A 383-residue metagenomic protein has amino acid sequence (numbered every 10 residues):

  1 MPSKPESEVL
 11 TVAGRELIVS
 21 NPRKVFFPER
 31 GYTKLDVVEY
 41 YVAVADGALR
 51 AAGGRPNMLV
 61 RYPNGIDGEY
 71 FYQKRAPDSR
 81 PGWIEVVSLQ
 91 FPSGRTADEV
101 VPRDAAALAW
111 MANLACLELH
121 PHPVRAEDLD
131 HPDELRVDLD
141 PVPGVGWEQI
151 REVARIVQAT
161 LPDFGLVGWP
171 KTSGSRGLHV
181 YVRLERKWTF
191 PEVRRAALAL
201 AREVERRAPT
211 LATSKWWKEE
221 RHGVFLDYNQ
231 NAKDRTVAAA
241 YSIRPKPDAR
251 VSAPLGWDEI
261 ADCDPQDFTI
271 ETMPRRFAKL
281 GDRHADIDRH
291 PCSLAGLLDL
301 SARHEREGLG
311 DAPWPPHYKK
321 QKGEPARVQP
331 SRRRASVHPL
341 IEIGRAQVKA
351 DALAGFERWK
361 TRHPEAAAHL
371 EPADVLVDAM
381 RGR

Functional and structural regions predicted by a protein language model:
M1-G31, V38, L49, G53-G54 (+4 more regions): C-terminal accessory nucleic-acid interaction domains of nucleic acid-metabolism proteins
P56-Y72, T172-E185: Short, charge-patterned binding micro-sites
M58, P63-L135, P141, E203: Basic, low-complexity intrinsically disordered segments
L59-Y62, G168-G174, S214-K218, L376: Short beta-strand
V100-S173, L184-E192, S331: Signature for HUH/AEP ssDNA processing cores
G144-G146, I343-D351: Short, surface-exposed ligand-recognition loops at beta-strand->loop->(often short) alpha-helix junctions that present
R334-A335, V348-R383: Extracytoplasmic
A335-I341: Short structural boundary motif marking the start of a folded domain
